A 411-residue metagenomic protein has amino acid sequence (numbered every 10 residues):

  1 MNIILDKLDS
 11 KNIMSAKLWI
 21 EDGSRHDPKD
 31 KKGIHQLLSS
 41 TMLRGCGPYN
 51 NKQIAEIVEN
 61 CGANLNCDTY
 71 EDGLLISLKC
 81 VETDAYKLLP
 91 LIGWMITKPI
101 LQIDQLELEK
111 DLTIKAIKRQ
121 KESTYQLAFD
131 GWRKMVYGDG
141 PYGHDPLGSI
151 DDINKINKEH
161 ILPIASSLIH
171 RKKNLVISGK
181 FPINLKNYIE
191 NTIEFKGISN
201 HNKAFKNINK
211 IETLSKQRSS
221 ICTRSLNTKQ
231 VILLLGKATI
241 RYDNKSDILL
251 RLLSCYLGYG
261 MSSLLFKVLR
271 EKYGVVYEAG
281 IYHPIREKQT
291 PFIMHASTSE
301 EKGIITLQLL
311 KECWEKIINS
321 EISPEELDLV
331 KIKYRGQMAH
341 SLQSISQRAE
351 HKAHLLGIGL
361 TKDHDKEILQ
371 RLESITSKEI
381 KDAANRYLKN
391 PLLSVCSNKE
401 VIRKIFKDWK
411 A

Functional and structural regions predicted by a protein language model:
M1: Short, Gly/Pro- and small/polar-rich lid/capping loops
I4, S15-W19, T41, N66-D68 (+3 more regions): Short, conserved beta-strand segments within well-ordered enzyme catalytic domains that often line or immediately flank
I4-S24, K32, N200-F266: His/Glu-based metal-binding/catalytic segments typifying zinc-dependent metallopeptidases
G23-K31, E122-Y125: Cytochrome P450
G33-C46: Active-site SXXK
Q53-K206, K210-T213, I240-R241, E271-A411: Charge-rich, well-structured scaffold segments of protease-associated domains
